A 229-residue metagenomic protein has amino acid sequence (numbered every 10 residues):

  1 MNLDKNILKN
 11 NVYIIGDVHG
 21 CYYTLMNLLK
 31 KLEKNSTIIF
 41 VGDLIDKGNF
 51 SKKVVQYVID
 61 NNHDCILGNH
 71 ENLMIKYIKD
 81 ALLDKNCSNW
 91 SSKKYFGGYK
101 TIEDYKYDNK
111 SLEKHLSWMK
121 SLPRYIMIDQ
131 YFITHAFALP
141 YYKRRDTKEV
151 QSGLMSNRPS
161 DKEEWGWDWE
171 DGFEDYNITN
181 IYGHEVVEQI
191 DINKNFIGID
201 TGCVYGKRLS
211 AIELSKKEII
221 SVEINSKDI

Functional and structural regions predicted by a protein language model:
M1-V55: N-terminal active-site segment of His-dependent metallophosphoesterases
N2-L8, K30, Q56-V58, R124-M127 (+2 more regions): A short acidic-Thr-Gly-centered motif at the start of a beta-strand
N11-H19, Y131-F137, I197-I199: Active-site-proximal beta-strand elements of phosphoester/diester hydrolases
D17, I38, D43, V58 (+7 more regions): Divalent metal-coordination and catalytic microenvironments
H19-T24, D46-N49, N72-I75, P140-Y141 (+2 more regions): Active-site environment of divalent metal-dependent phosphoester hydrolases
G48-D129, S160-D168: Active-site neighborhood of divalent metal-dependent phosphoester bond hydrolases
D108-L139, R144-Q189: His/acidic metal-ligating clusters that form di-metal
S160-N225: Conserved beta-sheet core of the metallophosphoesterase superfamily
